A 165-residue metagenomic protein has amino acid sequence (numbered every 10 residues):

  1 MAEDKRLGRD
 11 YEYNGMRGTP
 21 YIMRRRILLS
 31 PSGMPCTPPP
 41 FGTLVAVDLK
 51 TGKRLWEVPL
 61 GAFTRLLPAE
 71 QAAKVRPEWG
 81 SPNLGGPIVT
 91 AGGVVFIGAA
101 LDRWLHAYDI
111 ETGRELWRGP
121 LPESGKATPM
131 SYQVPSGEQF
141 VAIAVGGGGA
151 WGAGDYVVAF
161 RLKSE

Functional and structural regions predicted by a protein language model:
M1-E165: Beta-sheet-rich non-transmembrane sensory/scaffold domains
